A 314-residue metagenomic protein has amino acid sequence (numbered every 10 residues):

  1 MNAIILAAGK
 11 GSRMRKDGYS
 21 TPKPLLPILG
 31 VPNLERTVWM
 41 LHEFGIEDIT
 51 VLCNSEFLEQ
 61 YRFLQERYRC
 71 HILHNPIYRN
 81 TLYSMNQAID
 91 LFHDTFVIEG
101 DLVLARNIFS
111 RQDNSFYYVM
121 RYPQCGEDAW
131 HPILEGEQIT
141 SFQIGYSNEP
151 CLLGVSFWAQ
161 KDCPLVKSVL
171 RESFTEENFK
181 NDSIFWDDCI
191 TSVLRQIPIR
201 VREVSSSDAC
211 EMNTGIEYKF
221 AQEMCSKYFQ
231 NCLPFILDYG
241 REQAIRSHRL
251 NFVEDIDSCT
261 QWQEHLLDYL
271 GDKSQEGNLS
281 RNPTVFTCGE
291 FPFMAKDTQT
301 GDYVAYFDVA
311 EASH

Functional and structural regions predicted by a protein language model:
M1-Y19: N-terminal nucleotide-binding beta1-loop-alpha1 segment
A3, C151-S247: Conserved alpha/beta core of the MobA/IspD/sugar-nucleotide pyrophosphorylase nucleotidyltransferase superfamily
S20-N33: Short catalytic helix/loop segments, enriched in acidic residues and glycine and frequently bearing histidine
V31-I46: A short, N-terminal amphipathic alpha-helix
L58-W130, L134-G136: Conserved beta-loop-beta/alpha segment of the NTase-like Rossmann-fold superfamily that binds/positions NTPs
A105-K180: Conserved core of the sugar-phosphate nucleotidyltransferase
D238-R281, D297, V309-A310: Short amphipathic alpha-helix that is part of the acyltransferase structural core
F286, F291-V304, D308: Conserved beta-hairpin
